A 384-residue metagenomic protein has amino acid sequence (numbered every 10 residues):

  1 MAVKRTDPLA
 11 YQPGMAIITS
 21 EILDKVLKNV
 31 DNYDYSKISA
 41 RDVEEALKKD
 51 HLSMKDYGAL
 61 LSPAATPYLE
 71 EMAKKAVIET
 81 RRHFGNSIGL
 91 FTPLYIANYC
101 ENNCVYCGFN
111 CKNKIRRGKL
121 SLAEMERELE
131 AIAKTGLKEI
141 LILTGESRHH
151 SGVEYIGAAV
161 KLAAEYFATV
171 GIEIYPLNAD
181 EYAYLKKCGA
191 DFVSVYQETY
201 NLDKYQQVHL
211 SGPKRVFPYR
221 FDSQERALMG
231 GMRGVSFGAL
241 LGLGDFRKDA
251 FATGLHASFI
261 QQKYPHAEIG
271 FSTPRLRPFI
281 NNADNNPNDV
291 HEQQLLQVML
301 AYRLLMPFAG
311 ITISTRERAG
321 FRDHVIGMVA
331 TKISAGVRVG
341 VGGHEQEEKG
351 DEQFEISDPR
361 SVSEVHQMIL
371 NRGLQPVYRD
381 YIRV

Functional and structural regions predicted by a protein language model:
M1-A65, Q262-V384: Auxiliary Fe-S-binding modules of radical SAM enzymes
A65, E71, G244, K248-E268: Zinc-dependent deaminase catalytic domain
Y68-G89: Short, charged low-complexity linear segments at domain edges
A76, C104, I142, V195 (+4 more regions): Conserved, mostly hydrophobic/aromatic
G85-E124: Canonical Radical SAM [4Fe-4S] cluster-binding loop centered on the CxxxCxxC motif and its immediate flanking residues
N86-T92, I140, V170-I172, V193-V195 (+4 more regions): Hydrophobic faces of well-ordered beta-strands that scaffold small-molecule active sites in alpha/beta enzyme cores
P93, I174, V216, G238-A239 (+3 more regions): Glycine- and other small-residue-rich loops at beta-strand/loop junctions that grip anionic moieties
N113-T253, F259: Conserved Radical SAM active-site core
